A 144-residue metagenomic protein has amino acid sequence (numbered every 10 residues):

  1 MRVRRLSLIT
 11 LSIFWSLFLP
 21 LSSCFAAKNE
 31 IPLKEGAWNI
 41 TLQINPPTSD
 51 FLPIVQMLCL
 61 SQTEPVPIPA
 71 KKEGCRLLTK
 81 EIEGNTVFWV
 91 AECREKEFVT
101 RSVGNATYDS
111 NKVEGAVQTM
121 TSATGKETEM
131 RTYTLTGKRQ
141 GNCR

Functional and structural regions predicted by a protein language model:
M1-L6: N-terminal secretory signal peptides that target proteins for export/translocation
I9-P20: Bacterial N-terminal signal peptides
C24-A37, E81: N-terminal helix-cap/turn-to-beta initiation motif at the start of protein domains
N39-R76: Short, solvent-exposed loop/hinge segments that bridge or flank secondary-structure elements
I40-L42, F88-E95, A116-S122: Short beta-strand segments that buttress and anchor functional surface loops
V90-T107: Mid-chain, well-packed structural core segment of small domains
F98-V103, A116-Q118, E129-Y133: Short, surface-exposed coil-to-beta transition loops
A123-R144: Edge beta-strand at a domain terminus
